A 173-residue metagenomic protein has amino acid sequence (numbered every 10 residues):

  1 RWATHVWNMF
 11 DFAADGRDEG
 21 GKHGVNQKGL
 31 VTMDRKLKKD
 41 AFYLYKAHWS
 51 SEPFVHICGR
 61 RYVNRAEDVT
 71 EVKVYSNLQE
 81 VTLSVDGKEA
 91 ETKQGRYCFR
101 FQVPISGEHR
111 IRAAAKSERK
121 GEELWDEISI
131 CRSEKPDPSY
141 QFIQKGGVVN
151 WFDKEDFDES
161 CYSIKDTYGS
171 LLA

Functional and structural regions predicted by a protein language model:
R1-Q94, R100-E122, R132-Y140, G146: Extended substrate-binding grooves/exosites of carbohydrate-active enzymes
E80, Q141-A173: Extracytoplasmic
